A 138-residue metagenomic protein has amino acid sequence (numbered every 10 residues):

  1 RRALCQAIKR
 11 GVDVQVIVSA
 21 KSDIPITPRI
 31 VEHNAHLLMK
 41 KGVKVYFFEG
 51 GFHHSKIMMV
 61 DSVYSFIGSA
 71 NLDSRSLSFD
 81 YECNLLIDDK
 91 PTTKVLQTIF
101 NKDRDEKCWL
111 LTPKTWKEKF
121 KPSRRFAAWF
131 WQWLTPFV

Functional and structural regions predicted by a protein language model:
R1-V138: PLD/PLD-like phosphodiesterase catalytic module centered on the HKD motif
